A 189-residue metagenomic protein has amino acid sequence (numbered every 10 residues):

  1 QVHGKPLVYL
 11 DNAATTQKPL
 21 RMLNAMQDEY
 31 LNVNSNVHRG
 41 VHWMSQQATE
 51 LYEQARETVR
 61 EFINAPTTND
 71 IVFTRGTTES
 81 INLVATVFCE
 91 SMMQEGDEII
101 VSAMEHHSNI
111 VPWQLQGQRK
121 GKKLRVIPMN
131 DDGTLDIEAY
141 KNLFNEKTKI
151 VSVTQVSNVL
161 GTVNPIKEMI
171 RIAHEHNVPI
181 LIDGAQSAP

Functional and structural regions predicted by a protein language model:
Q1-P189: Pyridoxal 5′-phosphate
